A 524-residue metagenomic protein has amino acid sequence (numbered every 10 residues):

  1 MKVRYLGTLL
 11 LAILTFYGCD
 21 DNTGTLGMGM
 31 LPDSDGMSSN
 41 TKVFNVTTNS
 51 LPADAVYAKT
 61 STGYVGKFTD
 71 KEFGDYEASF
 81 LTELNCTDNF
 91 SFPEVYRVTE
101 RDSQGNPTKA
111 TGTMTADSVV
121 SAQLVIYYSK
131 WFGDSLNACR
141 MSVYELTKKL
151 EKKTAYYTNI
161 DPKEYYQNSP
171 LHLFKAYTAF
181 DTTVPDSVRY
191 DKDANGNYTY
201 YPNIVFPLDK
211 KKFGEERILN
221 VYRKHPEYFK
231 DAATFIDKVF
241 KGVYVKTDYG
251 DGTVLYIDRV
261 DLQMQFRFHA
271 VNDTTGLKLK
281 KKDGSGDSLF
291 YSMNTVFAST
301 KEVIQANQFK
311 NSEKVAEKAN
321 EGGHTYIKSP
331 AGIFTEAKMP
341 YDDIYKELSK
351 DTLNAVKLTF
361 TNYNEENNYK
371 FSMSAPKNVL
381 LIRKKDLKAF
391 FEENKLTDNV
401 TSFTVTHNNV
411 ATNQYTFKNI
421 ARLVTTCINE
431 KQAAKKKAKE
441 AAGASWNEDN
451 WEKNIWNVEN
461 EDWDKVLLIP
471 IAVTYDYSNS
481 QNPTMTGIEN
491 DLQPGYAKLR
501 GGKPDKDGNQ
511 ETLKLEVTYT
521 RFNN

Functional and structural regions predicted by a protein language model:
K2-N524: Secreted, disulfide-rich extracellular signaling modules
